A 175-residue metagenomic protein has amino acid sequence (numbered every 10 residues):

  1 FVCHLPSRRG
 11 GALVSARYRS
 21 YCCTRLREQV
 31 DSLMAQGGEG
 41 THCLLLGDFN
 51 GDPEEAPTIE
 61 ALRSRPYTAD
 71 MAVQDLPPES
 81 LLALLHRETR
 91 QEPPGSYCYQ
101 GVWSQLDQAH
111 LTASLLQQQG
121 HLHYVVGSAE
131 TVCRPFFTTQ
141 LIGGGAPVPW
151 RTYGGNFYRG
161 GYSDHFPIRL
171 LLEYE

Functional and structural regions predicted by a protein language model:
F1-S7: Active-site-proximal beta-strand elements of phosphoester/diester hydrolases
V2, L45-L46: Generic enzyme active-site microenvironment
L5, D48-F49: Active-site metal-binding loops of divalent metal-dependent hydrolases
S7-A12, P53: Short, well-ordered, mixed-charge alpha-helical segments that flank or form enzyme active sites
L13-E39: A long, amphipathic alpha-helix that forms part of the scaffold/cap immediately adjacent to metal-dependent active
S32-L44, N50-E175: Metal-dependent phosphoester-hydrolase catalytic domains
